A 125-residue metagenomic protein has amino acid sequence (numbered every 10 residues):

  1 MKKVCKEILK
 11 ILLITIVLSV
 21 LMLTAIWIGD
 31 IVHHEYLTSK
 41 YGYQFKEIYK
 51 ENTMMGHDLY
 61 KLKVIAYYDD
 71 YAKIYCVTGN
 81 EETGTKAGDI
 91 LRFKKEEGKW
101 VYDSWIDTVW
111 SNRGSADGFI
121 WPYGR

Functional and structural regions predicted by a protein language model:
M1-I8: N-terminal Lys/Arg-rich, disordered targeting/topogenic segments
K10-W27: Hydrophobic membrane-insertion alpha-helices, especially the h-region of bacterial N-terminal signal peptides
V17, S39, I90-R92: Alpha-helical interaction segments
A25-H34, T108-R125: Mixed-charge, Lys/Arg-enriched low-complexity segments
I31-L59: Short, non-transmembrane alpha-helical segments in secretory-pathway proteins
D58-K99: Extracytoplasmic/periplasmic/luminal assembly and interaction segments in envelope/secretory/respiratory proteins
I90-G118: Short beta-strand edge/turn micro-motifs at domain boundaries
